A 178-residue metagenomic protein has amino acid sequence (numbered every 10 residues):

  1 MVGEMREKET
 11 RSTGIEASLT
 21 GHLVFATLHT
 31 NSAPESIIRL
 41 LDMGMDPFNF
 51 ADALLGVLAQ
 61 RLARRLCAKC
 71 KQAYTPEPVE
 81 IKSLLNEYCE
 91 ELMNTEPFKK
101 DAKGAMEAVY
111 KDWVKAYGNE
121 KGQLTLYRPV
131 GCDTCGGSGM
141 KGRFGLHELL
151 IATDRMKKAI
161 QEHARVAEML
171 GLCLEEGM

Functional and structural regions predicted by a protein language model:
M1-M178: Short, flexible helix-loop junctions that flank or precede catalytic/ligand sites
